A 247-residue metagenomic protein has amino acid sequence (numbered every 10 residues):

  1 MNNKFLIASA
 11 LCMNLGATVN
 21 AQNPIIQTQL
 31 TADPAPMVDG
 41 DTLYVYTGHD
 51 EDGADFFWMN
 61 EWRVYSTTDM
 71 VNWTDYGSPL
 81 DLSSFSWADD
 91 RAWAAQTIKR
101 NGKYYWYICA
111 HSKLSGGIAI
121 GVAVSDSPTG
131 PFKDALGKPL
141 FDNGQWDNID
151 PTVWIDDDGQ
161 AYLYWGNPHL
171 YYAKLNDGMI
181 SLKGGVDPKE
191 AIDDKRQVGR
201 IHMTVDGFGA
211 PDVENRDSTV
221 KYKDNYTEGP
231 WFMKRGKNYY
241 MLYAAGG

Functional and structural regions predicted by a protein language model:
M1-Q22: Bacterial Sec-dependent N-terminal signal peptides
N20-G247: Carbohydrate-active catalytic/glycan-binding domains of CAZyme proteins, especially the secreted or lumenal ectodomains
